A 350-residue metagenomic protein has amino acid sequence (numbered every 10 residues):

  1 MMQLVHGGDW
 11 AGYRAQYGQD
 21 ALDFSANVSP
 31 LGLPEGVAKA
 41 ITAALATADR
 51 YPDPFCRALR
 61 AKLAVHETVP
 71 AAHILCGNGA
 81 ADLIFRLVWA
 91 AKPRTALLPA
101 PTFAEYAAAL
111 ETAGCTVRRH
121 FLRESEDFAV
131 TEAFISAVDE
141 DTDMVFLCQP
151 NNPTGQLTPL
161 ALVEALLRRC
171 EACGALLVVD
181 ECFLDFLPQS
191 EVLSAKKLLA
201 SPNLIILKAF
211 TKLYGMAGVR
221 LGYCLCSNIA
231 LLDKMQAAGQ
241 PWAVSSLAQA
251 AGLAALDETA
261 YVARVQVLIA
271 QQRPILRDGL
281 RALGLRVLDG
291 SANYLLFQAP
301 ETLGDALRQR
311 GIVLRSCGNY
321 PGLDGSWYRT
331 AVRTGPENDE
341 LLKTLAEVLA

Functional and structural regions predicted by a protein language model:
M1-R50: N-terminal "arm"/small-domain region of PLP-dependent enzymes with the aminotransferase-like
G32-P34, F55, N203-V287: PLP-dependent aminotransferase class I/II
P52, A64-R86: Short loop-beta-helix segment that forms the pyridoxal 5′-phosphate
W89-L147: PLP-dependent aminotransferase-like
R119-F121, M144-N151, L177-E181, L288-D289: Short beta-strands and strand-loop turn motifs
A129-D141, P153-L177, E181-L213: Active-site pre-lysine segment of PLP-dependent enzymes
A161, Q309-R310, N319-A350: PLP-dependent enzyme catalytic core of the Aspartate aminotransferase-like
A270, L280-G311: Conserved PLP-binding catalytic core of the aspartate aminotransferase-like
